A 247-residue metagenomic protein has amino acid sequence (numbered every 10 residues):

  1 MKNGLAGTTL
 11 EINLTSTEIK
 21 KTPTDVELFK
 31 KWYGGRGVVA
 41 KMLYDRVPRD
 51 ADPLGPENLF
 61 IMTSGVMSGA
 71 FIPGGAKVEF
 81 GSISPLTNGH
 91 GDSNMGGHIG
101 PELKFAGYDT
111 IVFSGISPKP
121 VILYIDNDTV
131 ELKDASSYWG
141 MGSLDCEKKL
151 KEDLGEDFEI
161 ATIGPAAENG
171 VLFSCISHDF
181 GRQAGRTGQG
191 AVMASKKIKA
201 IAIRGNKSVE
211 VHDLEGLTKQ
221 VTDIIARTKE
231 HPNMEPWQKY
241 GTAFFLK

Functional and structural regions predicted by a protein language model:
M1-N94, H98-K247: Intrinsically disordered, low-complexity segments enriched in small residues
